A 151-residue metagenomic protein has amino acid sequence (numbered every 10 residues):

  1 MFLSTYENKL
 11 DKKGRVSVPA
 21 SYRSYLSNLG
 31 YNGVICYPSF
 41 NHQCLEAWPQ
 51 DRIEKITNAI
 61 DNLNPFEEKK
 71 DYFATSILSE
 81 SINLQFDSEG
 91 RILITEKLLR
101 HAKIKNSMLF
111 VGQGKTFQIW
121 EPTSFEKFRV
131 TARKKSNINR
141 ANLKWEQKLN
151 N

Functional and structural regions predicted by a protein language model:
M1-E7, K12-R15, S21-L84, S88-E89 (+1 more regions): Flexible "stalk/tail and boundary" regions
